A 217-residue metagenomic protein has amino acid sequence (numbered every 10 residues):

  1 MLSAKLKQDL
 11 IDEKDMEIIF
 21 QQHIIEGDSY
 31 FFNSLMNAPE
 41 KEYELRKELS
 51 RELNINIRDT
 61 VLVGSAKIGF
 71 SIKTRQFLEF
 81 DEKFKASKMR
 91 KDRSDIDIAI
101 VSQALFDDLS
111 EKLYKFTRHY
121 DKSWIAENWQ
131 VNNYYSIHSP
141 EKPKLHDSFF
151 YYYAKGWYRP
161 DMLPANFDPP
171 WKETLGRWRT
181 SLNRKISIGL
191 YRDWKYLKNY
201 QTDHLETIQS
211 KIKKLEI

Functional and structural regions predicted by a protein language model:
M1-S94, V101-I217: Catalytic core of pol beta-like nucleotidyltransferases
